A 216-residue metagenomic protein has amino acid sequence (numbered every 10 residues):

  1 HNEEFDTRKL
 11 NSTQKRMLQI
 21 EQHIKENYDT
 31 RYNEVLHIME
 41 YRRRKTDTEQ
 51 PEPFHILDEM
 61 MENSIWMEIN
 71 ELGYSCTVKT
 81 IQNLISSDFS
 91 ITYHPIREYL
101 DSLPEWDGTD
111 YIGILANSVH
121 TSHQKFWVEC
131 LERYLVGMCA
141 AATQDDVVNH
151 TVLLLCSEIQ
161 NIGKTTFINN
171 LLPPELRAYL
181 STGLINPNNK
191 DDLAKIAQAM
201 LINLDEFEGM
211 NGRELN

Functional and structural regions predicted by a protein language model:
H1-I114, K125, E129: N-terminal nucleic-acid engagement/recognition segments and initiation subdomains in replication, restriction
R8, Q82, N169-N170, E206: Terminal, non-catalytic protein-protein interaction segments that mediate quaternary/complex assembly
N27, R31-E40, S118, A141 (+3 more regions): Residue-level preference for alpha-helix termini and adjacent loops
T80, Q198-A199: General secondary-structure edge motif
S87-Q198: P-loop NTPase catalytic core of nucleic-acid-dependent motor ATPases
L201-N216: Conserved AAA+/SF3 P-loop NTPase catalytic/coupling segment centered on the Walker-B
